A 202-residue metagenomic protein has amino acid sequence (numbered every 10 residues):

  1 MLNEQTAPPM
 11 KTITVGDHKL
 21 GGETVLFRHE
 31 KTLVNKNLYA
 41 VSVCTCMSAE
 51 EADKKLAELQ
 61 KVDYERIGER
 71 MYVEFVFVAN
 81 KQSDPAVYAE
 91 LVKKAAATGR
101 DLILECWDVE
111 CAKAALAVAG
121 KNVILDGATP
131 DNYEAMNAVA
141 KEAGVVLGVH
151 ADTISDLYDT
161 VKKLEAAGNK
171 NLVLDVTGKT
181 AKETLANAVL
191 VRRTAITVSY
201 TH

Functional and structural regions predicted by a protein language model:
M1-N3, A7: Ferredoxin-type iron-sulfur electron-transfer modules and their immediate structural context
A7-L157: Active-site beta->alpha loop and helix N-cap motifs at the rims of alpha/beta catalytic domains
A115, L185-L190: Short Gly/Thr/Asp-enriched flexible loops that form oxyanion-binding sites at enzyme active sites
N132-T184, R192-I196: Conserved anion-binding
T201-H202: Conserved small/polar residues in nucleotide/adenosyl-binding loops
